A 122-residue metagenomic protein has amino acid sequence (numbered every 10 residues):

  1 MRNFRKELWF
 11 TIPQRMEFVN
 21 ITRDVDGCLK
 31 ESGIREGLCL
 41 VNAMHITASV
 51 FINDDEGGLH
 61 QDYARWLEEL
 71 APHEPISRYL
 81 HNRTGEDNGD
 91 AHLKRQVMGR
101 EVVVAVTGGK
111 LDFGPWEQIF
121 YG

Functional and structural regions predicted by a protein language model:
M1-G122: Active-site histidine-anchored catalytic micro-motif
